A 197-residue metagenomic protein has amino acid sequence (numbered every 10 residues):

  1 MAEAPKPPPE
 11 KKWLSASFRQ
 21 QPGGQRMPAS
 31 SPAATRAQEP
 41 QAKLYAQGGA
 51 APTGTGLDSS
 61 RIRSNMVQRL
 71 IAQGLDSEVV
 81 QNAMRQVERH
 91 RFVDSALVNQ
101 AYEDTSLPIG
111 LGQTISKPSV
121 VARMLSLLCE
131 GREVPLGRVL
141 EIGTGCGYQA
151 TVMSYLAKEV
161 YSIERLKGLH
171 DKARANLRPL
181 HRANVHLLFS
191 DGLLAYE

Functional and structural regions predicted by a protein language model:
A2-R138, D171: Class I SAM-dependent transferase core
G131-E197: Conserved nucleotide-cofactor-binding alpha/beta core module
